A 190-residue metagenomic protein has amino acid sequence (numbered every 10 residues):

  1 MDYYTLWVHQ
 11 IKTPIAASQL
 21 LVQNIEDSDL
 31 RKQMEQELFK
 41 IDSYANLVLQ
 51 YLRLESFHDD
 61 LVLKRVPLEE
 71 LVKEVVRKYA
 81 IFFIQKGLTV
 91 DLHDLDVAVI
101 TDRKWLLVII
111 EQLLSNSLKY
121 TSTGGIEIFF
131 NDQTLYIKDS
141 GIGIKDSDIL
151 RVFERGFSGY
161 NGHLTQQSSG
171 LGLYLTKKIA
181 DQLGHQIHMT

Functional and structural regions predicted by a protein language model:
F57-L61, D94, A98-T101: Conserved micro-motifs of the catalytic ATP-binding
S117-L118: Short helix-loop "hinge" at the ATP-lid/N-box region of the Bergerat-fold HATPase_c
T123-T134: Short beta-strand/loop element within the Bergerat-fold HATPase_c
D139: Acidic ATP/Mg2+-coordinating residue in the GHKL
I144-F157: Short conserved segment of the HATPase_c
